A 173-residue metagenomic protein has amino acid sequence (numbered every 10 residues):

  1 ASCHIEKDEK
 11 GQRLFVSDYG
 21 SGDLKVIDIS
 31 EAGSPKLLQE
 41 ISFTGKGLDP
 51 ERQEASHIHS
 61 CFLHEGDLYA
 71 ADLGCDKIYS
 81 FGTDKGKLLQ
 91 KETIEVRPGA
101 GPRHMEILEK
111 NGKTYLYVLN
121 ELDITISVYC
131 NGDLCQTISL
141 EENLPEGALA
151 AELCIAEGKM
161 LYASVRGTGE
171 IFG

Functional and structural regions predicted by a protein language model:
A1-E9, R13, G45-E65, V96-G112 (+1 more regions): Beta-rich, blade/repeat-based domains predominating in secreted/periplasmic proteins but also intracellular
A1-S42: A generic, well-ordered mixed alpha/beta core segment in the N-terminal half of proteins
V16-Y19, A70-L73, L116-L122, A163-R166: Conserved beta-strand positions in repeat-built beta-propeller and related beta-rich domains
D18, L38-F81: Aromatic- and glycine-enriched pocket-lining scaffold segments that form the walls of small-molecule binding clefts
G22-L24, D76-I78, I124-I126, G169-I171: Structural signal for beta-propeller blades
V26-K36, F81-K87, Y129-D133, G173: Short loop/turn segments immediately following beta-strands, especially the blade-tip and inter-blade linker loops
K36-G45, L89-I94, L134-L140: Beta-propeller fold detector
V128-G173: A beta-strand-loop signature enriched in Asp, Gly, Thr, and Trp that corresponds to the sialidase/neuraminidase Asp-box
